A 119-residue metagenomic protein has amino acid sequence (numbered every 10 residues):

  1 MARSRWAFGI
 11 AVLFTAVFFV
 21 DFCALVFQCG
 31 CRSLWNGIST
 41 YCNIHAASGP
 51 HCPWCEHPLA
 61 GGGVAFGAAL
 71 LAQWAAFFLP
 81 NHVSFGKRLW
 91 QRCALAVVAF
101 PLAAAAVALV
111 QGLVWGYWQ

Functional and structural regions predicted by a protein language model:
M1, P50-H57, S84-R88, R92: Membrane-helix interfacial "entry" motifs
M1-F18, R88-V98: Alpha-helical transmembrane segments and their helix-start/interface "positive-inside/aromatic belt" motifs in integral
W6-L13, A60-V83: Transmembrane alpha-helical segments in integral membrane proteins
F14-C23, F100-A108: Aromatic-anchored segments of alpha-helical transmembrane domains
A24-A60: Extracytosolic (periplasmic/ER-lumenal) interhelical loops and adjacent juxtamembrane/interface segments of multi-pass
G61, A65, R92, A96-A104 (+1 more regions): Small-residue-enriched transmembrane alpha-helices
A75-P101: Short Fe-S-cluster ligation motifs
A106-Q119: Juxtamembrane boundary at the C-terminal end of a transmembrane helix
